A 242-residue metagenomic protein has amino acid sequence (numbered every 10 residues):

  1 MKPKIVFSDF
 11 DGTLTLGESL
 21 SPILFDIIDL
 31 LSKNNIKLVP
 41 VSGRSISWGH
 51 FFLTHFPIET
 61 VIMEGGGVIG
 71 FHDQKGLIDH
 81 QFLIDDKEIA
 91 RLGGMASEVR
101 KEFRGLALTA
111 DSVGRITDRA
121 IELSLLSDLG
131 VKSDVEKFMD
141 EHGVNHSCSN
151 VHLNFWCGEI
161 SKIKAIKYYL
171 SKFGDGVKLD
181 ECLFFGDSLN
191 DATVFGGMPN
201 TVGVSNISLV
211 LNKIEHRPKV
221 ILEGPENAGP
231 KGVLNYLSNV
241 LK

Functional and structural regions predicted by a protein language model:
M1, S21, I163-K242: Mg2+-dependent phosphoryl-transfer enzymes with acidic/Ser/Thr/Gly-rich catalytic loops
K2-S19, F195: Asp-based phosphoryl-transfer active-site loop
I5-F7, T60, L183: Hydrophobic "anchor" residues on beta-strands that sit immediately upstream of conserved functional sites
G17-D111, N206: Active-site phosphate-binding/coordination module
F56-P57, G65, H142, G197-M198 (+1 more regions): Short, structured coil segments at secondary-structure junctions
E98, E102-G197: Conserved acidic, metal-coordinating active-site core of Asp-based, Mg2+-dependent phosphoryl-transfer enzymes
